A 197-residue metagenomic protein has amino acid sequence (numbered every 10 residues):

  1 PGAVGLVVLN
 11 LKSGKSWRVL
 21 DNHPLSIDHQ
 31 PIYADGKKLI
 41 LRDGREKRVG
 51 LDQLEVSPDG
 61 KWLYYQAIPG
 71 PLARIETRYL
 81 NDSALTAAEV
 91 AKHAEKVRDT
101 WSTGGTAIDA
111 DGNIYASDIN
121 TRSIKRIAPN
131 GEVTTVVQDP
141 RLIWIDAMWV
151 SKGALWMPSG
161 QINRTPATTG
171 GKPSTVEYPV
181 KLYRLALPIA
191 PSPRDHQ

Functional and structural regions predicted by a protein language model:
P1, S57, Y64-I68, D109 (+2 more regions): Conserved beta-strand positions in repeat-built beta-propeller and related beta-rich domains
A3, S26-W62, K96-N113, D139-G153: Beta-rich, blade/repeat-based domains predominating in secreted/periplasmic proteins but also intracellular
L9, I75, K125-I127, A167 (+1 more regions): Hydrophobic/aromatic beta-strand positions that recur at structurally equivalent sites within the blades
L9-S13, P58, T121-V137, I143-W144 (+2 more regions): Flexible "stalk/tail and boundary" regions
L11-K15, I75-T86, L187-P191: Short loop/turn segments immediately following beta-strands, especially the blade-tip and inter-blade linker loops
W17-P31, D82-V97, T134-P140, R194-Q197: Beta-propeller fold detector
Q53-E89, H93-E95: Oxyanion-binding "anion nests"
W149-Q197: Blade-level signature of beta-propeller repeat domains, shared across WD40, Kelch, NHL, RCC1 and BNR/Asp-box propellers
